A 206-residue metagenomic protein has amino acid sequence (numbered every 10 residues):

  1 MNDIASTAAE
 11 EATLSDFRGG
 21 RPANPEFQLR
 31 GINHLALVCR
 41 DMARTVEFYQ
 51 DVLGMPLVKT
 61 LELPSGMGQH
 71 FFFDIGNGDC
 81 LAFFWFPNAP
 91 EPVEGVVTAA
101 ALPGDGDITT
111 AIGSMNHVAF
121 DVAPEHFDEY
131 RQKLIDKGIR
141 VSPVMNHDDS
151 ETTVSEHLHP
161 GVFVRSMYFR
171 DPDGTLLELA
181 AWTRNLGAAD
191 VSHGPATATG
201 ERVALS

Functional and structural regions predicted by a protein language model:
N2, M42-A43, A99-P172, P195-S206: Vicinal oxygen chelate
N2-A43, V118, V122, W182-N185 (+1 more regions): N-terminal beta-strand motif that seeds the catalytic metal site of vicinal oxygen chelate
G31, Q69, N77-D79, S114-N116 (+1 more regions): Residues that flank catalytic or metal-binding motifs in active/ligand-binding sites
V38-E91: Core segments of cupin and vicinal oxygen chelate
L63-P64, H147-D149, T183: Conserved beta-strand edge residues that scaffold enzyme active sites
P92-V97, A188-S192: A short, polar/proline- and glycine-enriched secondary-structure boundary/capping micro-motif
T175: Conserved Rossmann-like nucleotide-cofactor binding loop
